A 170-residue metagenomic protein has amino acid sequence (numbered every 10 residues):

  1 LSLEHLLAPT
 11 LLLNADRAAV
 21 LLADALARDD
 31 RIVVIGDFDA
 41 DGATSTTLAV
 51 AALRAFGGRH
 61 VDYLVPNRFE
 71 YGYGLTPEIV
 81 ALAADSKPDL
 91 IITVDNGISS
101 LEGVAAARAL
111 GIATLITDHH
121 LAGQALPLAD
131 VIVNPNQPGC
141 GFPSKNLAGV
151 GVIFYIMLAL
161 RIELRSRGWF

Functional and structural regions predicted by a protein language model:
L1-F170: Replace "Mg2+/Mn2+-dependent" with "divalent metal-dependent
